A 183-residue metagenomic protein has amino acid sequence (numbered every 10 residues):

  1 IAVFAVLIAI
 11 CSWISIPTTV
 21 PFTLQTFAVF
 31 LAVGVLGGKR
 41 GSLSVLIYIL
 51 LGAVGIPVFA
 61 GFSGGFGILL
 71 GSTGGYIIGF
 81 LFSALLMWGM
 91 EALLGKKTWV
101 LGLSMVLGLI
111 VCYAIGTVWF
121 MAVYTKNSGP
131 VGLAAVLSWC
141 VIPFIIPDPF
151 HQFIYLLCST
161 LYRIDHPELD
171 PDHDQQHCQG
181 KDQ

Functional and structural regions predicted by a protein language model:
I1-A2, F27-L31, S42-I47, L69 (+4 more regions): Hydrophobic alpha-helical transmembrane segments
I1-S42: Hydrophobic transmembrane alpha-helices
V3, I10, F66-A114: Short helix-perturbing small/polar motifs within transmembrane alpha-helices
L7, C11, S15, A32 (+13 more regions): Alpha-helical membrane-inserting segments
S12-L24, I49-S83: Interfacial aromatic-anchored transmembrane helix boundaries in multi-pass membrane proteins
Q25-F27, L36, R40-G41, Y48-I49 (+3 more regions): Pore-lining transmembrane helices
K96-D170: Membrane-embedded alpha-helical hairpins and interfacial helices in multi-pass inner-membrane proteins
E168-Q183: Intrinsically disordered, low-complexity, charge-rich segments with an acidic bias
